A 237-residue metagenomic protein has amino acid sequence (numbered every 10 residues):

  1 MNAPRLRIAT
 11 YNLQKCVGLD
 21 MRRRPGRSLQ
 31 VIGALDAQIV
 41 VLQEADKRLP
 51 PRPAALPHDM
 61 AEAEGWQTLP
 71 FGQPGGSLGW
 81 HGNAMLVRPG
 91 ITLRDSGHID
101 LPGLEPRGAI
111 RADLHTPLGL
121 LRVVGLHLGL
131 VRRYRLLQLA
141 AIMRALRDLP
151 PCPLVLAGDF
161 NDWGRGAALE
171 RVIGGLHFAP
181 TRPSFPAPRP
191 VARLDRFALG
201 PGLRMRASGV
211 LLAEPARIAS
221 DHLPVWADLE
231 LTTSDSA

Functional and structural regions predicted by a protein language model:
M1-I39, P51, Q67-A237: Active-site regions of metal-assisted phosphoester/phosphodiester hydrolases, unifying DNase/endonuclease modules
P57-E64: Glycosyltransferases and closely related glycan-assembly transferases that use nucleotide-activated donors
